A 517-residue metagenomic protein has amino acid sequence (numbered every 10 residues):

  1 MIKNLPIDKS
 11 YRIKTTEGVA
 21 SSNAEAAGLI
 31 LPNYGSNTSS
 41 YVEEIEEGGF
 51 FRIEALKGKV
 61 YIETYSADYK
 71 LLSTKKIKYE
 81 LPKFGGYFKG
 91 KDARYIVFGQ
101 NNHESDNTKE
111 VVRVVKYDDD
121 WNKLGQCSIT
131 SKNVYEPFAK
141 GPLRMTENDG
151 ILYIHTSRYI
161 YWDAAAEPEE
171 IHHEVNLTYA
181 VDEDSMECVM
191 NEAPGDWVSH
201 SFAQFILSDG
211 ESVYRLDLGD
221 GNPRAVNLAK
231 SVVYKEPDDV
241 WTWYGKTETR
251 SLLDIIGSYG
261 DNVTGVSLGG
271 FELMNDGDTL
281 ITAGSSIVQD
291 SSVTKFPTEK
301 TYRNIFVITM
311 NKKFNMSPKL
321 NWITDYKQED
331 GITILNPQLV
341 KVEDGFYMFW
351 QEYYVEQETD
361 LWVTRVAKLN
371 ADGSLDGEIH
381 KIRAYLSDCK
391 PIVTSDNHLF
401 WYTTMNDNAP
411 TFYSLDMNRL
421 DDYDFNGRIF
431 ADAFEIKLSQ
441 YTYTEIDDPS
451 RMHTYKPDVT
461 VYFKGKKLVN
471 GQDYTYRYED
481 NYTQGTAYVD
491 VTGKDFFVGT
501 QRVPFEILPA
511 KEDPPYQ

Functional and structural regions predicted by a protein language model:
S21-V60, Y79-L81: Beta-strand-rich domains and repeat architectures in extracellular enzymes and scaffolds, especially beta-propellers
N33-E44, E80-G90, V134-M145, A193-G210 (+3 more regions): Repeated scaffold domains used in trafficking and secretory/extracellular systems, primarily beta-propellers
E47-R52, D92-V97, G150-H155, G210-R215 (+3 more regions): Entry beta-strands of beta-propeller and related beta-repeat scaffolds
L56-K59, N101-D106, Y159-E167, D220-R224 (+3 more regions): Short glycine/acidic-enriched loop and turn motifs that connect beta-strands
I62-Y65, K109-W121, E167-S185, A225-D238 (+3 more regions): Beta-propeller blade signature
A384-F425: Blade-level signature of beta-propeller repeat domains, shared across WD40, Kelch, NHL, RCC1 and BNR/Asp-box propellers
F425-K467, E512-Y516: Solvent-exposed, low-complexity, repeat-rich "mucin-like" stalks and linkers
K466-V498: Serine/threonine-rich, repeat-prone extracellular segments and beta-strand-based repeat modules of secreted/surface
